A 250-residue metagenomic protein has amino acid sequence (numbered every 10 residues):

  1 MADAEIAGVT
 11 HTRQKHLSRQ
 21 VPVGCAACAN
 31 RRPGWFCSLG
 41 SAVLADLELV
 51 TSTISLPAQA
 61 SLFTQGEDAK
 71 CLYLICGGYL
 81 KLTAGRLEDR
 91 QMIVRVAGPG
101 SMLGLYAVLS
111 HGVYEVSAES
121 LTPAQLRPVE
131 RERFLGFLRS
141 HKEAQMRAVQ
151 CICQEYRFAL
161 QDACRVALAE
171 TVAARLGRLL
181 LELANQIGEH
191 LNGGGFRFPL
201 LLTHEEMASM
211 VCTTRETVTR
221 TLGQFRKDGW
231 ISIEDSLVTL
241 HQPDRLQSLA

Functional and structural regions predicted by a protein language model:
A2-A58, M102, A107-L109: Cyclic nucleotide-binding regulatory module and flanking cytosolic helices
W35, L44, A60-P123: Cyclic nucleotide-binding regulatory domains
S41, G77, P99-M102, P123 (+4 more regions): ATP/adenylate-binding site constellation spanning eukaryotic-like Ser/Thr protein kinases, ABC-transporter
V43-L44, R95-Q161: Cyclic-nucleotide recognition modules
T53, V96, P128, L201 (+1 more regions): Short aromatic/basic micro-patch
T83, L105-Y106, G136-F137, L179 (+1 more regions): Residues that scaffold the ATP/ADP-binding catalytic core of kinase and kinase-like folds
R139, E143-M210: Polybasic "coupling" helices that flank or enter modular domains
L183-A250: Phosphate-/nucleic-acid-contacting segments
